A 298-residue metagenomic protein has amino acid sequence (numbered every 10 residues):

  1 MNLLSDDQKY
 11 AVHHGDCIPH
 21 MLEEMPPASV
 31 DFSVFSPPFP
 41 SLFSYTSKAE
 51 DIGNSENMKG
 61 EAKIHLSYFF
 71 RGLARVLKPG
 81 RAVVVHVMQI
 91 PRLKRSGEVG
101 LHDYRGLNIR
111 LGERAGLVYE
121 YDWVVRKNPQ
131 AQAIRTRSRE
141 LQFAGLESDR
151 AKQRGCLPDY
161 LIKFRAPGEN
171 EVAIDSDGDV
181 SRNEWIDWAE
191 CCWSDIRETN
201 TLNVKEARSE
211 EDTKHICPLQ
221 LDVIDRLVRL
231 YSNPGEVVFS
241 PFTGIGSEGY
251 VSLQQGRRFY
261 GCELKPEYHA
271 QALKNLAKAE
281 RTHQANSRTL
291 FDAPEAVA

Functional and structural regions predicted by a protein language model:
M1-Q271, A298: Core catalytic lobe of class I
L107-N108, Q271-A298: Class I S-adenosyl-L-methionine-dependent methyltransferase module
